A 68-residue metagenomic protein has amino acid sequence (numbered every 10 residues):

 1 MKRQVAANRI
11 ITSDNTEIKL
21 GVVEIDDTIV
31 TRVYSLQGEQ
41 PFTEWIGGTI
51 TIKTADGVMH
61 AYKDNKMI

Functional and structural regions predicted by a protein language model:
M1-I68: N-terminal metal-binding scaffold of metallo-dependent hydrolase/deaminase domains
